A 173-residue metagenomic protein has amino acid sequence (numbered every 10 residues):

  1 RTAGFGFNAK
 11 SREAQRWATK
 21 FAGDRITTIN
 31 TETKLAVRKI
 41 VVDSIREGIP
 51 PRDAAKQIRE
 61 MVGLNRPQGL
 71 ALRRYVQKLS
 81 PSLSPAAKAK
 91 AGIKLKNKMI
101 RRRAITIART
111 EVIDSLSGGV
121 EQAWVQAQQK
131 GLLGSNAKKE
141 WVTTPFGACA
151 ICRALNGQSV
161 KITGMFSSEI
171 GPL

Functional and structural regions predicted by a protein language model:
R1, A89-L173: Activation/maturation switch segments at domain boundaries
R1-K96: N-terminal leader/targeting and assembly helices and adjacent pre-domain segments
